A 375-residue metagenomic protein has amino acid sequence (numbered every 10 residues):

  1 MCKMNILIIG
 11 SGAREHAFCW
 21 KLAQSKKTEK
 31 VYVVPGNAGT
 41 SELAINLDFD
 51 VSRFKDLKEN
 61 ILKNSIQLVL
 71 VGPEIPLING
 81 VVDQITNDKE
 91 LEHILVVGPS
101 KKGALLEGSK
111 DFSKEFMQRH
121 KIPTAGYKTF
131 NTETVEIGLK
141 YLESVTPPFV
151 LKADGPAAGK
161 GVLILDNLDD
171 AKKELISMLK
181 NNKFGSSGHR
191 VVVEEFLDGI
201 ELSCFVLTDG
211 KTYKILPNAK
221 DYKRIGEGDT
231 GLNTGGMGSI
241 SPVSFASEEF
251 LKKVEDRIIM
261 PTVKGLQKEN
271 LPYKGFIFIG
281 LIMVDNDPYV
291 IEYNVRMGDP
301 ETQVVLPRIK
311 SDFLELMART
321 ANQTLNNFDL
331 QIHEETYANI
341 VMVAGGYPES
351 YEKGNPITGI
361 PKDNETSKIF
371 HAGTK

Functional and structural regions predicted by a protein language model:
C2-P99: ATP-binding N-terminal substructure of ATP-dependent carboxylate-amine bond-forming enzymes
L7-I8, E59, H93-I94, L106-V192 (+1 more regions): Active-site nucleotide/adenylate-binding loops and adjacent lid/helix of ATP-dependent enzymes
L7-I8, G228, S239, E335: ATP-dependent carboxylate/acyl-activation modules
S41-A44, L105-K110, G226-E227: Short, charged, surface-exposed secondary-structure boundary motifs
G161-T302: Internal nucleotide-binding/catalytic subdomain
I215, K220, I332, D363-S367: Hydrophobic alpha-helical transmembrane segments
E255-I277, N294-N364, A372-K375: Active-site "cap" helix and flanking loop/linker of ATP-utilizing ligase/carboxylase catalytic domains
